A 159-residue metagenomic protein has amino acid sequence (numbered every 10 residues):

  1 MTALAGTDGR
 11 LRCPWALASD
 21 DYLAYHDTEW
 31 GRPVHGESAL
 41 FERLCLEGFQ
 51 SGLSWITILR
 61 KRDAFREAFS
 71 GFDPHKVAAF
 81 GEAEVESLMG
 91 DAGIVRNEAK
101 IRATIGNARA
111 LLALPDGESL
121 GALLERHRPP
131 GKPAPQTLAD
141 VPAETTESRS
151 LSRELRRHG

Functional and structural regions predicted by a protein language model:
M1-G159: HhH-family (HhH-GPD) DNA N-glycosylase catalytic core used in base-excision repair
